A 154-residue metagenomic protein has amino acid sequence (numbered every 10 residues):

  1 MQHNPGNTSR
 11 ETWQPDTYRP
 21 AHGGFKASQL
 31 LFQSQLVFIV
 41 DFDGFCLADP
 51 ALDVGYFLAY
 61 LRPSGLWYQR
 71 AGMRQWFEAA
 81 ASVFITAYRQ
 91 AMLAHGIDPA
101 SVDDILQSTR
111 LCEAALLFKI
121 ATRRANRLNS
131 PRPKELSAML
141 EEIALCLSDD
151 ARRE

Functional and structural regions predicted by a protein language model:
M1, T8, V37, H95 (+2 more regions): Regulatory N- and C-terminal appendages and interdomain linkers associated with kinase/kinase-like NTP transferase
M1-G23, A100-S101: An alpha-helical support segment within catalytic cores of ATP-dependent transferases
Q14, Y18, G23, L47-P50 (+4 more regions): Active-site-proximal structural scaffolding
P20-H22, I39-D41, E113, K119-T122: Short beta-strand segments
F25, L30, A121: Hydrophobic, well-ordered secondary-structure elements that form the walls of internal hydrophobic environments
S28-P63: Catalytic activation segment of kinase domains across protein kinase-like and atypical kinase folds
A51-L93, A114-R132: Active-site activation/catalytic loop segments of kinase-like enzymes and analogous catalytic loops in related
G96-E113: All-alpha amphipathic helical-bundle segments outside canonical DNA-binding/catalytic cores that form hydrophobic
